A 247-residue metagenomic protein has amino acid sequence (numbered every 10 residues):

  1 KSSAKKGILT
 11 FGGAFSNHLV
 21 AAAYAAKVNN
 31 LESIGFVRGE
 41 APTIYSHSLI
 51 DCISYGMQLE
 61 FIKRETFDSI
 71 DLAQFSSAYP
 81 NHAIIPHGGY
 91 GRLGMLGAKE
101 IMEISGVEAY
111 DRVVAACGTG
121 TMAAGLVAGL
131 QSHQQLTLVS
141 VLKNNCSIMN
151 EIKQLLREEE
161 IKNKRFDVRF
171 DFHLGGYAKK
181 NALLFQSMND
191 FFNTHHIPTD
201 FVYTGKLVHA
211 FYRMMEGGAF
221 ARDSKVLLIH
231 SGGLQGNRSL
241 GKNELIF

Functional and structural regions predicted by a protein language model:
K1-S3, V20-E32, V127-H133, A210-A219: Alpha-helix C-terminal capping segments
A4-A23, N29-V37, Y110-T119: A short, small-residue-rich loop immediately preceding and capping a beta-strand
F15-A22, G118-L126, G205-V208, N237: Short glycine/serine/threonine-rich phosphate/pyrophosphate-binding segments that cradle anionic phosphate groups
V20-E65, C146-E159: Active-site-proximal loop->helix
G39-A109, D167-S187, F192: Small/polar-residue-rich loop-to-helix segments that shape phosphate-bearing ligand pockets
M95-G175, I229-F247: Glycine-rich phosphate/pyrophosphate-binding loop at beta-loop-alpha junctions
R169-F172, Y177-R222: Active-site-adjacent helical/loop segments in soluble small-molecule enzymes
